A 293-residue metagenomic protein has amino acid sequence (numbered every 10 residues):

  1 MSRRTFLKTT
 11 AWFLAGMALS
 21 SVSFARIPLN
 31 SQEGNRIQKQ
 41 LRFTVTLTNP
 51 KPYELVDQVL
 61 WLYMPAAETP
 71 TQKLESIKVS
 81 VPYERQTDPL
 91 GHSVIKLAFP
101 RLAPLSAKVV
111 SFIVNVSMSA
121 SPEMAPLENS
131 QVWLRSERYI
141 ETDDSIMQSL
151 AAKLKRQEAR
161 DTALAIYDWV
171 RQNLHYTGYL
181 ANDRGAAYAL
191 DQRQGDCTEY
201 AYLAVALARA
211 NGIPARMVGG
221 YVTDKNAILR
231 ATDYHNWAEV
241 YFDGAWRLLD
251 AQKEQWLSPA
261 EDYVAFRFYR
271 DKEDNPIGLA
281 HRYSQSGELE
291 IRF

Functional and structural regions predicted by a protein language model:
T5-R26: N-terminal export signals
S21-T48, L55: C-terminal segment of N-terminal export signals and the immediately downstream linker at the start of the mature
P50-A67: Surface-exposed beta-strand/loop patches in extracellular or lumenal glycoproteins
E68-A98: Solvent-exposed beta-strand/loop surfaces of large extracellular or lumenal domains
Q86-K96, L102-D191: Acidic low-complexity segments
T162-I166, R193-A208: Active-site nucleophilic cysteine motif
Y202-A280: Hydrophobic/aromatic-rich core segments of domains that either
D274-F293: TerminUS-proximal long segments
